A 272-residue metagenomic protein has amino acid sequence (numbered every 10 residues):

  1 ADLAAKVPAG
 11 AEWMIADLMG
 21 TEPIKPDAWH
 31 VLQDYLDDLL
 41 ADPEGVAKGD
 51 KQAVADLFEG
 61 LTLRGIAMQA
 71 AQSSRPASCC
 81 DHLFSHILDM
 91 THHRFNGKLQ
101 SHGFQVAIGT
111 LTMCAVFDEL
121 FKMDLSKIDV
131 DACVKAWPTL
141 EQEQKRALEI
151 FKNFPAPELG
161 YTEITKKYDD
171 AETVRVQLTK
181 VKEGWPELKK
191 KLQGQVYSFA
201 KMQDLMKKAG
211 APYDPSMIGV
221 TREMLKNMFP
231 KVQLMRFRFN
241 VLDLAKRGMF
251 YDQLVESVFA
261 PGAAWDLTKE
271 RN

Functional and structural regions predicted by a protein language model:
A1-S78: Carboxylate- and glycine-rich phosphate/diphosphate-binding segment that chelates Mg2+/Mn2+
D2-K6, D34, D38-A41, G45 (+8 more regions): Alpha-helical scaffold segments in soluble metabolic enzymes
P8, M123-N272: C-terminal charged capping/lid subdomain of soluble metabolic enzymes
M14-I15, A47-L57, S74-S78, F95-G103 (+3 more regions): Flexible, glycine/charged-enriched surface loops at secondary-structure junctions
M14-L18, L36-L40, L61-A67, S85-H93 (+4 more regions): Short acidic (Asp/Glu) and glycine-rich catalytic loops that position anionic groups and cofactors
V31, Y35-L39, A53-D56, G60 (+8 more regions): General structural feature for long, well-ordered alpha-helical segments within catalytic domains of soluble enzymes
E44-Q52, F58-G60, A67, A71 (+5 more regions): PLP-dependent amino-acid enzyme catalytic core
T62-E119: Acidic catalytic cores of enzymes that act on phosphate-bearing nucleotides/polynucleotides
